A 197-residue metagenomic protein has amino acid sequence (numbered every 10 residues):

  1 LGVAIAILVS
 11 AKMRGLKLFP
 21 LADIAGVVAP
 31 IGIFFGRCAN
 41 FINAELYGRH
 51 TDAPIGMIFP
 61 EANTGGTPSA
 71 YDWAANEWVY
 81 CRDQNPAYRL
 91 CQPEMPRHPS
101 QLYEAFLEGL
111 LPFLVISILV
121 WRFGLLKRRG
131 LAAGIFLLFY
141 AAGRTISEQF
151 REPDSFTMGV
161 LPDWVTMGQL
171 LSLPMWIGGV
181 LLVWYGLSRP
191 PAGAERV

Functional and structural regions predicted by a protein language model:
L1-V197: A feature for loop-to-transmembrane-helix boundaries and adjacent hydrophobic helices in multi-pass integral membrane
